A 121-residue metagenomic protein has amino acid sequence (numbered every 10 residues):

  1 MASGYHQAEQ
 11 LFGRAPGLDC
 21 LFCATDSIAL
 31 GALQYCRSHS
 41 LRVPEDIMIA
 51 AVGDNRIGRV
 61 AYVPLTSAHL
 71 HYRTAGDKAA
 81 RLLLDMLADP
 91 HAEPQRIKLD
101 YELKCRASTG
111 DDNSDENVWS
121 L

Functional and structural regions predicted by a protein language model:
M1-Q10: Active-site rim loops that border cofactor/substrate pockets in soluble metabolic enzymes
E9-S120: Flexible loop/turn connectors
